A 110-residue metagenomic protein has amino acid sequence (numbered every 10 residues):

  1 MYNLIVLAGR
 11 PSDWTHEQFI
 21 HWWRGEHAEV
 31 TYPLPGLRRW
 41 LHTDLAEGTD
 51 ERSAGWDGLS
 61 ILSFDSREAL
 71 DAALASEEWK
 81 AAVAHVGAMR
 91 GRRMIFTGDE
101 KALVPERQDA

Functional and structural regions predicted by a protein language model:
M1-A110: Macromolecular interaction modules
